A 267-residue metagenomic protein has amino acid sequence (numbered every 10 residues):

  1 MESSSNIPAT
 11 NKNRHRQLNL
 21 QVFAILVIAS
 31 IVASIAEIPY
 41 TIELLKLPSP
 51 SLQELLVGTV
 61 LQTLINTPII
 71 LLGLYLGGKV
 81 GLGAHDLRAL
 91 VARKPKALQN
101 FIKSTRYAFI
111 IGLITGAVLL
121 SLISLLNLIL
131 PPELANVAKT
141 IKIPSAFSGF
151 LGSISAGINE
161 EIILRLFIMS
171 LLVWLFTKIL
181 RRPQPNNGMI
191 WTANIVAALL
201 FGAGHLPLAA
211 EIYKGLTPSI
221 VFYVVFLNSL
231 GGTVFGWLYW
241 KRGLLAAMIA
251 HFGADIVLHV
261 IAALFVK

Functional and structural regions predicted by a protein language model:
E2-I7, V22-I42, L72-G81: Transmembrane-helix bundle segments that line or gate the permeation/cavity pathway in multi-pass membrane proteins
P8-V27, G58-T63, K96-L113, L245-M248: Alpha-helical transmembrane segments and their helix-start/interface "positive-inside/aromatic belt" motifs in integral
A29-E37, I65-G73, I111, T115-L119 (+7 more regions): Alpha-helical transmembrane segments of multipass membrane proteins
A33-G77, L134-I143, F147: Alpha-helical transmembrane segments in multi-pass membrane proteins
I38-K46, L125-I129, L206-Y213: Juxtamembrane "helix-exit" motif on the non-cytosolic side of transmembrane helices
L71-L87, I168-L171: Membrane-water interface of transmembrane alpha-helices
G83-G157, W174-P183: Juxtamembrane helix-loop-helix connectors linking adjacent transmembrane helices in multi-pass membrane enzymes
F147-K267: Transmembrane helix-loop-helix hairpins at the membrane interface of multi-pass integral membrane proteins
